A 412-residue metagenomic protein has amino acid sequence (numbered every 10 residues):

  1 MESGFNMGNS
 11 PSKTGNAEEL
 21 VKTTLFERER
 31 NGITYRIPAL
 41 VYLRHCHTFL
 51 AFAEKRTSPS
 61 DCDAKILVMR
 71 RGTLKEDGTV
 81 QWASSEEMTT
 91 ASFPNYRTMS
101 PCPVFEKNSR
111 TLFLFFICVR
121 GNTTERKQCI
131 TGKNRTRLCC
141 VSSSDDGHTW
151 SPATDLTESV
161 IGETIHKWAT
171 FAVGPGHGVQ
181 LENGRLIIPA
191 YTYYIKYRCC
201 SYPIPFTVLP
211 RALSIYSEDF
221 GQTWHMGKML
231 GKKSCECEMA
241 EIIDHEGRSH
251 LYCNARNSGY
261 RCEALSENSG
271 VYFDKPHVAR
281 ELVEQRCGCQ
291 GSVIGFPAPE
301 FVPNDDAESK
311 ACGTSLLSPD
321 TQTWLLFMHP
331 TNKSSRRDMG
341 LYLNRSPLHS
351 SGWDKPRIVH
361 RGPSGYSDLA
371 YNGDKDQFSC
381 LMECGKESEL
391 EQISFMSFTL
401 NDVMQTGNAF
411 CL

Functional and structural regions predicted by a protein language model:
E2-L412: Asp-box/BNR beta-propeller blade signature and adjacent active/binding-site loops in extracellular glycan-interacting
